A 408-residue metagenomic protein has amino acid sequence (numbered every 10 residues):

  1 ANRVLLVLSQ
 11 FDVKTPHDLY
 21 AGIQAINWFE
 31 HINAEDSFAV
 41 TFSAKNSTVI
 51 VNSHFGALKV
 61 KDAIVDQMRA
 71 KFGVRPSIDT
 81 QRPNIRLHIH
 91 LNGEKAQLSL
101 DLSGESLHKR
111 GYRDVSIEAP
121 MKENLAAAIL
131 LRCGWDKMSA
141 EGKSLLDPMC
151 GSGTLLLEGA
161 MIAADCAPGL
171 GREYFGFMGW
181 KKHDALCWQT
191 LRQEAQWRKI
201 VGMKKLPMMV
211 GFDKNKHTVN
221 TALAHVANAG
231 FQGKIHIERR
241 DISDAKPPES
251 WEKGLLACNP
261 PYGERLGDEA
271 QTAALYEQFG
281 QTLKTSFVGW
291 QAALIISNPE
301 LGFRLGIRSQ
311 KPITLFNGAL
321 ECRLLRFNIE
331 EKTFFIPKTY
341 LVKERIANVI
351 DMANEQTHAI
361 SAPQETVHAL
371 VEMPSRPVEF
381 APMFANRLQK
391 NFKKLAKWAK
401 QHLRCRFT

Functional and structural regions predicted by a protein language model:
A1-I85, N328-T408: Non-catalytic nucleic-acid substrate-recognition regions in nucleic-acid-modifying enzymes
A1-N2, F42-L58, H90-K143, L157 (+6 more regions): S-adenosyl-L-methionine
F29-I32, A245-G254: Short amphipathic alpha-helix with an adjacent loop that forms part of the alpha/beta core around
A34-S37, G142, K205-L206, K253: Phosphate-coordination loops involved in phosphoryl transfer and adenosine-cofactor binding
V40, L256-A257: Hydrophobic beta-strand segment of the Class I
R82-L91, S152-G153: Beta-rich nucleic-acid/ligand-interaction surfaces
M121-P247, Q271: Conserved S-adenosyl-L-methionine
K204-M208, F212-H225, E249, L255 (+1 more regions): Conserved Class I SAM-dependent methyltransferase catalytic core
